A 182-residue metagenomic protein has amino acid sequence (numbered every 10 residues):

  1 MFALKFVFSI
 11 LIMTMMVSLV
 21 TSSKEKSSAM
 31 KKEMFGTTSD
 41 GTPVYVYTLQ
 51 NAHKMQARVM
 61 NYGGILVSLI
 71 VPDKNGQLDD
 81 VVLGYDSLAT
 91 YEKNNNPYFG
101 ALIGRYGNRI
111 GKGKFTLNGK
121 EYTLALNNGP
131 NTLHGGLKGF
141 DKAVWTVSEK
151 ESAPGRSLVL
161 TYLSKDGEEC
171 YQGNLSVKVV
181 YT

Functional and structural regions predicted by a protein language model:
M1-F6: Positively charged n-region of N-terminal signal peptides that target proteins for export
V7-S18: Bacterial N-terminal signal peptides
S22-T182: Surface-exposed acidic/polar loop and edge beta-strand patches at domain peripheries
